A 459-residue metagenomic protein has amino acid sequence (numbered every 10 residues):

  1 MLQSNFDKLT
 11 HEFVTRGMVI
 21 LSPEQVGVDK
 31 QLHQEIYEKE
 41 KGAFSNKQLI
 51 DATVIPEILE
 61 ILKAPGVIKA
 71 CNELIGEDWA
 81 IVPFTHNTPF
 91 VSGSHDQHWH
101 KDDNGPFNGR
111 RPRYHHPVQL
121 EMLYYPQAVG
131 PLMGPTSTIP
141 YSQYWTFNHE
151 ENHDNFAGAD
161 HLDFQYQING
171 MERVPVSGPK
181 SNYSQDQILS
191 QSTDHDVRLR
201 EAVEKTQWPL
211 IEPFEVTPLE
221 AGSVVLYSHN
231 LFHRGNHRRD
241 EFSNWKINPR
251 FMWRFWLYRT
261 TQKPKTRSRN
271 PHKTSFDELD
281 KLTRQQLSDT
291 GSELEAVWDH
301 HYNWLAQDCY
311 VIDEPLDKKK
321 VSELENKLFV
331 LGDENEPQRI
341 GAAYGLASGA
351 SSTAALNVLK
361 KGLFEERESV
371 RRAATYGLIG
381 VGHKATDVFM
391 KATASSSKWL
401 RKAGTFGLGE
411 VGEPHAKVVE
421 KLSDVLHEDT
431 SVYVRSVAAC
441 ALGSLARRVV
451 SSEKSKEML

Functional and structural regions predicted by a protein language model:
M1-Y114: Non-heme Fe(II)-dependent double-stranded beta-helix
F90, I139-F147, W256-Q262: Short edge-strand/loop segments of extracellular domains
G109-P131, P218-L219, L226, L257: Short, conserved beta-strand element in jelly-roll/cupin
P117-L123, M133-P135, I211-V216, R250-M252: Extracellular structured ligand-interaction cores
L132-H233: Double-stranded beta-helix
L226, L231-F329, R339: Non-heme Fe(II)/2-oxoglutarate
W298-K319, P337-S352, S369-K384, K391 (+3 more regions): Structural detector for internal amphipathic alpha-helices that build alpha-solenoid repeat scaffolds
K318-G332, A350-F364, G382-A394, E413-H427 (+1 more regions): Amphipathic alpha-helical scaffolding segments comprising HEAT/armadillo-like alpha-solenoid repeats
